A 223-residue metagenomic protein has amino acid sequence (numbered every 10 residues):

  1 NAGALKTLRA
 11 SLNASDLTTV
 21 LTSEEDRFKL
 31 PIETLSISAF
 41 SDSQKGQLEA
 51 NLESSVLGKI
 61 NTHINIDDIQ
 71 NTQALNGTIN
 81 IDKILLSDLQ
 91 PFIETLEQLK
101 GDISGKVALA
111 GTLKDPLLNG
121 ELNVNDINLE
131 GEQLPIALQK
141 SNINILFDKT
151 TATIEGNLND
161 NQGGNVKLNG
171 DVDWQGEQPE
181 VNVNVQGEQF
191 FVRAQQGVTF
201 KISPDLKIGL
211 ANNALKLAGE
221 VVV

Functional and structural regions predicted by a protein language model:
N1-A108, K114-V223: Interface amphipathic segments
